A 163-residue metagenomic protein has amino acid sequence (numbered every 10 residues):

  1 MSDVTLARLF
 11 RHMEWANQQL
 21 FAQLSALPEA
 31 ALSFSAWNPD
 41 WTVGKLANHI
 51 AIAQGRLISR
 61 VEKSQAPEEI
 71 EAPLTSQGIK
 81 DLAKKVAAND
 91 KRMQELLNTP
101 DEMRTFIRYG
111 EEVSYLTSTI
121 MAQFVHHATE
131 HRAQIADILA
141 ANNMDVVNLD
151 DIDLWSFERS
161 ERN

Functional and structural regions predicted by a protein language model:
D3-L9, I79-K80: Active-site rim elements
A7-E71, E111-N163: Short, contiguous alpha-helical
S59, K63-P100: Helix-adjacent hinge/juxtasegments
L97-E111: Acidic catalytic patch
